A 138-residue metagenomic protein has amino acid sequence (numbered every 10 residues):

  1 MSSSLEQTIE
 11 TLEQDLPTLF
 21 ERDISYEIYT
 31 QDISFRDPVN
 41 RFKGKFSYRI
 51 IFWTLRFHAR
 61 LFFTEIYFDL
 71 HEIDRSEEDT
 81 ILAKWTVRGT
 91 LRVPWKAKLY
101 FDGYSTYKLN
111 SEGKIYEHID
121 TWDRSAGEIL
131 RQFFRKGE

Functional and structural regions predicted by a protein language model:
M1-E138: C-terminal and inter-domain tail/linker signature
